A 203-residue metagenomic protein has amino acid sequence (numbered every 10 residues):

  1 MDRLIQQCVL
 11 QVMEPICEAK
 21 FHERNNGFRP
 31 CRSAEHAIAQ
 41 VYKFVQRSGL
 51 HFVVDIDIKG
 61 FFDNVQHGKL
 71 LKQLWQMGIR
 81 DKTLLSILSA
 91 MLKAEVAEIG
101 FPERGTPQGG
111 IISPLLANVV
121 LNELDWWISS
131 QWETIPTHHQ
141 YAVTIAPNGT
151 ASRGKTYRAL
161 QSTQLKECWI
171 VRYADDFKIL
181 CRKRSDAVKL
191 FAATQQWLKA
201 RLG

Functional and structural regions predicted by a protein language model:
D2: Short loop/hinge segments at the start of secondary-structure elements
I5: Short alpha-helix carrying the canonical HExxH Zn2+-binding catalytic motif
K20-R24, R29-R32, H36-L202: Conserved polymerase palm-domain catalytic core
